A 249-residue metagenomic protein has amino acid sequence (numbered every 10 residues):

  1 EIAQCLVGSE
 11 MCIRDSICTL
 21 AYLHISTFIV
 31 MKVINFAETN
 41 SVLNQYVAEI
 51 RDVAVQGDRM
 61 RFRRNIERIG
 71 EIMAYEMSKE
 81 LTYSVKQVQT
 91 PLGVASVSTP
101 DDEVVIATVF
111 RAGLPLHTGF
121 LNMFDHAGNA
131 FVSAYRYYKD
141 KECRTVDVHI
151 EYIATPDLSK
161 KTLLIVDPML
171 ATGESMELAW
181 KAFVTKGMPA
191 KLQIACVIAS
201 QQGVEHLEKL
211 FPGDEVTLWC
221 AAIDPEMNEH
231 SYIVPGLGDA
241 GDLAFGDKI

Functional and structural regions predicted by a protein language model:
E1-D15: Single conserved hydrophobic/aromatic residue that forms the stacking wall/gate of nucleotide- or nucleobase-binding
R14, C18-I249: PRPP-associated nucleotide enzymes
